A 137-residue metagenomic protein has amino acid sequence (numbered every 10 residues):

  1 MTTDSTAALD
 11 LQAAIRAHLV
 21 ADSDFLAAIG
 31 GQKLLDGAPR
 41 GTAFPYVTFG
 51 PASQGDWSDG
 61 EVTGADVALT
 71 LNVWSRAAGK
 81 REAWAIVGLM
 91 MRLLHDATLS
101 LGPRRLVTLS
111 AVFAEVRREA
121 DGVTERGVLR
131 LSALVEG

Functional and structural regions predicted by a protein language model:
M1-D59, A97, L101-G102: Small/polar-rich, solvent-exposed N-terminal microdomains that initiate assembly or binding
F25, R92-G137: Acidic-leaning, charged glycine-interspersed low-complexity segments
A52-Q54, G79, G122-T124: Extracytoplasmic/cell-surface-exposed regions of Actinobacterial cell-envelope-associated and secreted proteins
Q54-W57, R76, V116-R117: Short beta-turn/strand-loop junction motif enriched in small, turn-promoting residues
S58-G64, R118-G122: Short, solvent-exposed beta-strand/turn "edge" segments of beta-rich domains on protein surfaces
T63-A77, E125-E136: Oligomerization/assembly interface segments of phage tail-like spikes and tubes
W74-D96: Mid-chain, well-packed structural core segment of small domains
